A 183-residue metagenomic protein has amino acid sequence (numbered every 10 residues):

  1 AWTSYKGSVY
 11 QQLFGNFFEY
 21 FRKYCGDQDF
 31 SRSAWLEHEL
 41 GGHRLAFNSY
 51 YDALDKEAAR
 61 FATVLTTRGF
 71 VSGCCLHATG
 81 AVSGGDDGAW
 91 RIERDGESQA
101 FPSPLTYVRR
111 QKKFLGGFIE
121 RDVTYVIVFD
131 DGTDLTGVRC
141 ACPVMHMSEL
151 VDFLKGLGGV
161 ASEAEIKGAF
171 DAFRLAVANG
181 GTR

Functional and structural regions predicted by a protein language model:
A1-A59, L65-V71, L76-D86, I92-R183: Surface-exposed interaction regions that form or flank ligand-binding interfaces
